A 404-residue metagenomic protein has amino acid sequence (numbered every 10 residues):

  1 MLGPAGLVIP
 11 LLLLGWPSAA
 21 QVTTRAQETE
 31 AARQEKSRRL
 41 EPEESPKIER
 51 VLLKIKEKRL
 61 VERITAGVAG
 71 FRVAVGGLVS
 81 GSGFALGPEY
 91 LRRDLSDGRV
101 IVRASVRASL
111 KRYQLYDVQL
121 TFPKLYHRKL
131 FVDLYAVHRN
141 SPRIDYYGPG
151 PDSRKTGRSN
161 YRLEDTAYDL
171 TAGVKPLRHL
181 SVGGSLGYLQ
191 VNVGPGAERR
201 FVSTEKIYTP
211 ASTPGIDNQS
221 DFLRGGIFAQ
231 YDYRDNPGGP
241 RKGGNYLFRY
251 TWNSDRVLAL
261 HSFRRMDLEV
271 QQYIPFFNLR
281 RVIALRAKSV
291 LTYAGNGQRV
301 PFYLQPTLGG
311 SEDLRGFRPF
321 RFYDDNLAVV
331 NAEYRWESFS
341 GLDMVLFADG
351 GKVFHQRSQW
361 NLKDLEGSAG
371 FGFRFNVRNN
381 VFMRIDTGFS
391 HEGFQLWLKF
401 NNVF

Functional and structural regions predicted by a protein language model:
A19-D133, A211-R241, D324-N326, W336-M344 (+4 more regions): Outer-membrane beta-barrel initiation region
K47, E205-N218, F222-F339, M344-L346 (+1 more regions): C-terminal outer-membrane beta-barrel translocator/porin domains of Gram-negative envelope proteins and their
V73-G77, A104-A108, V132-P142, Y147-G150 (+8 more regions): Transmembrane beta-barrel strands of outer-membrane/channel proteins
P88-R92, V118-F122, Y168-V174, L186 (+8 more regions): Residues on the lipid-exposed face of transmembrane beta-strands in outer-membrane beta-barrel proteins
R93-D97, S109-Y113, L125, R139-R143 (+8 more regions): Sequence/structural signature of outer-membrane beta-barrel proteins
R107, S141-P149, K155-A167, V193-S203 (+4 more regions): Extracellular/periplasm-exposed beta-strand and loop segments of Gram-negative cell-envelope proteins, dominated by
L115-L120, I144-D152, G194-S203, P240-K242 (+4 more regions): Outer-membrane beta-barrel translocator domains and adjoining extracellular loop/strand segments of Gram-negative
D133-A167, T171, S289-T307, M383 (+2 more regions): Outer-membrane beta-barrel translocator/channel fold
